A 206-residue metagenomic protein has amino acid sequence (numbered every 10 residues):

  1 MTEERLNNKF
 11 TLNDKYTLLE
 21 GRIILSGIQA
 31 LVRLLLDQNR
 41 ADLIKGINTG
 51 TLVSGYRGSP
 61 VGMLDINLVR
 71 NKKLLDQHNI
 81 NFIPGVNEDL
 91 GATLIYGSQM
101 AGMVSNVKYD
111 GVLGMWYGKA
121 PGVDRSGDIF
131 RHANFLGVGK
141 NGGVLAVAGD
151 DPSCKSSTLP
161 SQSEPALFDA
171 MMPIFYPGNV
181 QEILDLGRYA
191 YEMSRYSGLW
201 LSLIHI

Functional and structural regions predicted by a protein language model:
T2-V180, D185: Thiamine diphosphate
R188, G198-W200: Phosphate/diphosphate-binding loops
I204-I206: Conserved small/polar residues in nucleotide/adenosyl-binding loops
